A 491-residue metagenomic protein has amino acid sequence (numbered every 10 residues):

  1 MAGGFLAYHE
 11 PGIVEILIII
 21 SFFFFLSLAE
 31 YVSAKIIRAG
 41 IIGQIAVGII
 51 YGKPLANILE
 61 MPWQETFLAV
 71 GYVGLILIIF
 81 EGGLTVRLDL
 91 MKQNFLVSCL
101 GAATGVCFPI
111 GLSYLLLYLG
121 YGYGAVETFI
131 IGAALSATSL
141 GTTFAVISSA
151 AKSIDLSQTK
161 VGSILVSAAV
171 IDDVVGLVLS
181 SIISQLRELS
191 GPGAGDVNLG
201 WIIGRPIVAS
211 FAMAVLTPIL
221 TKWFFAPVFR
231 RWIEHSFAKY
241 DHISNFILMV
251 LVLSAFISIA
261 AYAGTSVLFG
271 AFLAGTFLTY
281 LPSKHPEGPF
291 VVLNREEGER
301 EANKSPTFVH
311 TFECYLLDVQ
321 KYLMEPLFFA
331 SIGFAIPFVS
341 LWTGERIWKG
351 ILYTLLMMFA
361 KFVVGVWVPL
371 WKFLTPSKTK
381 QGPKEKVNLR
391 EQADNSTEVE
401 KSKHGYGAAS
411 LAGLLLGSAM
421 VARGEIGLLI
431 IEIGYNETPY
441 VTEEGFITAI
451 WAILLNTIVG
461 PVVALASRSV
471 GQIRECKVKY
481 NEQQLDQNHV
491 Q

Functional and structural regions predicted by a protein language model:
M1-Q491: Transmembrane helical cores of multi-pass secondary ion antiporters/exchangers
